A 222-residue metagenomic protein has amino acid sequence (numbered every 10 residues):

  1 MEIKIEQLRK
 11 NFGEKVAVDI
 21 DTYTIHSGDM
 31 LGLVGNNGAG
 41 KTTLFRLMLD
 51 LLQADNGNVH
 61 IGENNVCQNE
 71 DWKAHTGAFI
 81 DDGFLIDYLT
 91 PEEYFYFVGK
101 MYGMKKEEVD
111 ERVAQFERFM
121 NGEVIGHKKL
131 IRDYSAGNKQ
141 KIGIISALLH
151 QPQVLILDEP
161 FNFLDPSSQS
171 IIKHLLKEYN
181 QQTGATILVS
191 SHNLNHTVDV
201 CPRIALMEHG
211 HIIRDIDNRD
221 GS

Functional and structural regions predicted by a protein language model:
I3, V18-D19, K73: Conserved structural motif at the start of ABC-family nucleotide-binding domains
V34-N36: The feature captures the beta-strand-to-loop junction immediately N-terminal to the Walker
L49: Helix-to-loop junction immediately C-terminal to a conserved catalytic motif
G57-W72, R214: Conserved ABC transporter NBD signature motif
L149-Q153: A short, proline-enriched helix->beta-strand linker immediately N-terminal to the Walker B motif in ABC-type P-loop
L155-E159: Catalytic Walker B motif of ABC-type/P-loop ATPase nucleotide-binding domains
S190-H192: H-loop/switch region of ABC-family ATPase nucleotide-binding domains
